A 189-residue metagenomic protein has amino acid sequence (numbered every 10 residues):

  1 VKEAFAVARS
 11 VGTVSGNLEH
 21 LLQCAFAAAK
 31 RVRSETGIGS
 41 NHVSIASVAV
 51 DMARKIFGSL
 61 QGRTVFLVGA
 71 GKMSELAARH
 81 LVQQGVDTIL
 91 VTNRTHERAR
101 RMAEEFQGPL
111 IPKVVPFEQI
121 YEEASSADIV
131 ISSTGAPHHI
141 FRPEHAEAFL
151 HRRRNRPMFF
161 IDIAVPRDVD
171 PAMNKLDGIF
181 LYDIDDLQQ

Functional and structural regions predicted by a protein language model:
V1-Q61: Glycine/serine-rich phosphate-binding loop and adjoining beta1-alpha1 elements at the start of nucleotide-handling
G16, H20, S40, S44 (+4 more regions): Conserved active-site and cofactor/substrate-binding residues in soluble primary-metabolism enzymes
V48, I111-P116, H139, E144 (+1 more regions): Short gly/ser/thr-rich secondary-structure transition/capping motifs
V50, R54-I129: Glycine-rich phosphate/diphosphate-binding loop of Rossmann-like nucleotide-binding domains
E75, S125-D128, P137-I161: Rossmann-fold NAD(P) dinucleotide-binding segment
A78-R79, A103-E104, R142-A146, P171-N174: Short amphipathic alpha-helical segments
T134-A136, A164-V165: Short glycine-/small-residue-rich Rossmann-like dinucleotide-binding loops
E147-Q189: Adenosine-phosphate binding glycine-rich loop
